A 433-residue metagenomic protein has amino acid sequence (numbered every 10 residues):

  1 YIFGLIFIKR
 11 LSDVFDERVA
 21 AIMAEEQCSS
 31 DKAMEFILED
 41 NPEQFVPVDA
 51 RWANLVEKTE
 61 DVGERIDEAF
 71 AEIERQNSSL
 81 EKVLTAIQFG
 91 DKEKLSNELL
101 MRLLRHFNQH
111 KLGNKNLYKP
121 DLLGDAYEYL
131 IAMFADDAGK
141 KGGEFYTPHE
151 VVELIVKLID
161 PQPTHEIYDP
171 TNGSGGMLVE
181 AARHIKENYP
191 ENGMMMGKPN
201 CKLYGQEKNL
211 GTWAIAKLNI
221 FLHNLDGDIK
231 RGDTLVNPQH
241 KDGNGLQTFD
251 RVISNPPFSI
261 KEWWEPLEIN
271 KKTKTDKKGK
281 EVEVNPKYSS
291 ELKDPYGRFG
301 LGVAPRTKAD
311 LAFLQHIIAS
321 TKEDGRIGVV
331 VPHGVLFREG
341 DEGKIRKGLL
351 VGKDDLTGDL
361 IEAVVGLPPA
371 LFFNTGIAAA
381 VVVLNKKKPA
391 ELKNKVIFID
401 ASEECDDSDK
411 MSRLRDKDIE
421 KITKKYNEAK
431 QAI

Functional and structural regions predicted by a protein language model:
I2-P163, D228-Q239, G366-P369, L392-S402 (+1 more regions): Non-catalytic, mostly N-terminal accessory regions of nucleic-acid modification and defense proteins
K9-I22, F134, I185, Y189 (+4 more regions): A generic secondary-structure signal for well-formed alpha-helical elements
L55, L246-I433: A conserved structural/catalytic subdomain of Rossmann-like adenosyl-cofactor enzymes
K119, D137, E144, M195-G197 (+3 more regions): Replace "in large, NTP-powered and nucleic-acid-processing enzymes" with "in large, NTP-powered factors and other
D137, P199, R298-G300: A short, mixed-charge helix-start or loop-turn motif at secondary-structure junctions
K141-S254, F258-V282, L311, V331-G334 (+3 more regions): Conserved S-adenosyl-L-methionine
